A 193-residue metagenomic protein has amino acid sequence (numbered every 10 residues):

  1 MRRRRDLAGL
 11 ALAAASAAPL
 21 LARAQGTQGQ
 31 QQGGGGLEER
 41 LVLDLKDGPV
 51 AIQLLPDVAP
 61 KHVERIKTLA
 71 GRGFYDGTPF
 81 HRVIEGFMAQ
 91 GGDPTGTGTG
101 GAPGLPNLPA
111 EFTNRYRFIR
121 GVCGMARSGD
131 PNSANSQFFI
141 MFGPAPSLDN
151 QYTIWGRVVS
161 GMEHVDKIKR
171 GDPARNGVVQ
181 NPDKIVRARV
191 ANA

Functional and structural regions predicted by a protein language model:
M1-A193: Cyclophilin-like peptidyl-prolyl cis-trans isomerases
